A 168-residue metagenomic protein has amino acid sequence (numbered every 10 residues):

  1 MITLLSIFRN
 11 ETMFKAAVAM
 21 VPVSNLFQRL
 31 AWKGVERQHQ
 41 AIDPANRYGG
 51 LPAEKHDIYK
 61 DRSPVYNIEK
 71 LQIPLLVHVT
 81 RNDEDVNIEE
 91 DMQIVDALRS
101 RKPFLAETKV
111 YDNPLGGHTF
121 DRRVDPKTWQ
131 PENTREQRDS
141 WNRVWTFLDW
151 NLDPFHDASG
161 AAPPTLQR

Functional and structural regions predicted by a protein language model:
M1-R168: Active-site-proximal cap/loop segments of hydrolase catalytic domains
